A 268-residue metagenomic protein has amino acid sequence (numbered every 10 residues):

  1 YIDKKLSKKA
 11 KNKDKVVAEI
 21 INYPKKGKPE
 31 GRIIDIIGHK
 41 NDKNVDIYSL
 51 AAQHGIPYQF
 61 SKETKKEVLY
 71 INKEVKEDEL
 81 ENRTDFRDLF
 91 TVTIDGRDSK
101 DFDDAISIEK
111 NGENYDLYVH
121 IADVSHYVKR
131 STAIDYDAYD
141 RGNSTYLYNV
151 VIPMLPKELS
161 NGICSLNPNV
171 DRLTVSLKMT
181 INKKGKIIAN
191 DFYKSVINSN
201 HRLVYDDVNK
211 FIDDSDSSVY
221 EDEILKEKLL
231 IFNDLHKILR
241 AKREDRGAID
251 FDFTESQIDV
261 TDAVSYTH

Functional and structural regions predicted by a protein language model:
Y1-D116, S125-N169, L229, D234 (+2 more regions): Charge-lined substrate channels and their catalytic hotspots, especially those that engage the 3′ end of RNA
T145-K242: Conserved catalytic alpha/beta cores of large enzymes that bind or transform nucleotide phosphates and polynucleotides
D252-Q257: Mixed-charge, glycine-rich, non-catalytic linkers/tails in nucleic-acid processing enzymes
T267-H268: Conserved small/polar residues in nucleotide/adenosyl-binding loops
